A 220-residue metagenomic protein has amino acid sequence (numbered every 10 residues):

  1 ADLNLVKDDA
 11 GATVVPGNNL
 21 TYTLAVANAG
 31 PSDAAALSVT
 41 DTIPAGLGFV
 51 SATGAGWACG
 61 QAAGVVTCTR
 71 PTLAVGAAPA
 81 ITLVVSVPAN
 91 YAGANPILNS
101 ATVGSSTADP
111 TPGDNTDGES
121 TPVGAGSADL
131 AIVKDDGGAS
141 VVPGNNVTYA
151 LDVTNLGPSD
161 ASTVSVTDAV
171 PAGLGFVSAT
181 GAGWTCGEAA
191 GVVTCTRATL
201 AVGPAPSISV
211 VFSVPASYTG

Functional and structural regions predicted by a protein language model:
A1-G220: Exported/extracytosolic protein signature
